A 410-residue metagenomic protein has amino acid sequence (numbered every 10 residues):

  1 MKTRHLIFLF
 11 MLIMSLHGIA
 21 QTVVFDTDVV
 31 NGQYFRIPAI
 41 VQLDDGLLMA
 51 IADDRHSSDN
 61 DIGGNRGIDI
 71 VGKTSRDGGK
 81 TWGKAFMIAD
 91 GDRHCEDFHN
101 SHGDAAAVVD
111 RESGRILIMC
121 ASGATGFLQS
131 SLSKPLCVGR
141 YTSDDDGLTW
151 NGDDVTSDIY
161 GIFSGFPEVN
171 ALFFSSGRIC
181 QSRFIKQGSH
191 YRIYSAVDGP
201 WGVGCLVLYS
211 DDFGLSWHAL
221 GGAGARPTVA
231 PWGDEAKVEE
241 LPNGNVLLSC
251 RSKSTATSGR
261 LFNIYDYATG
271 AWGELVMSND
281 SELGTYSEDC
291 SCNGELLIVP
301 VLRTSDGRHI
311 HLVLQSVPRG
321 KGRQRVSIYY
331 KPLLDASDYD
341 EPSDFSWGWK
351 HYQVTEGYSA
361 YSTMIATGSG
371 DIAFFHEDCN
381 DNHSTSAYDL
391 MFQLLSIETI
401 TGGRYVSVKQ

Functional and structural regions predicted by a protein language model:
M1-T3: N-terminal secretory signal peptides that target proteins for export/translocation
H5-L16: Sec-dependent N-terminal signal peptides
Q21-Q410: Asp-box/BNR beta-propeller blade signature and adjacent active/binding-site loops in extracellular glycan-interacting
